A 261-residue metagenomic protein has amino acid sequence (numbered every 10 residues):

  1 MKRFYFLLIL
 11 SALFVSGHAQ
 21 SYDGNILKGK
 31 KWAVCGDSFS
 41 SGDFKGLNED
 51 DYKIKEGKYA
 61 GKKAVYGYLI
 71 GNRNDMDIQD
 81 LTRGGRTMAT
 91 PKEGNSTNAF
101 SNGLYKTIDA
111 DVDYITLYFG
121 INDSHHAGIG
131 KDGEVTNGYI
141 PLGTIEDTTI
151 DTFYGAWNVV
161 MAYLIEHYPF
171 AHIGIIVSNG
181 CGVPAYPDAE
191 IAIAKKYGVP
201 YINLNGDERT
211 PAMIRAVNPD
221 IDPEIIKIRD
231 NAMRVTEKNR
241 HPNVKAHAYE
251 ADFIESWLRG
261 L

Functional and structural regions predicted by a protein language model:
M1-K62, N72, A110-D111, P169 (+3 more regions): N-terminal secretory targeting modules
Y5, G17-H18, V34, V65 (+9 more regions): Generic hydrophobic/packing signal
L27, D77, T87, D220-I228: General structural signal for secondary-structure boundaries
G29-K31, G67, R73, F170 (+1 more regions): Secondary-structure boundary/capping motif
K31, K45-V135, L142: Conserved SGNH/GDSL esterase-like catalytic core that processes O-acyl groups on lipids and polysaccharides
S40, G85-T87, S178-G182: Short histidine/acidic/glycine/proline-rich micro-motifs that form metal- and phosphate-coordinating active-site loops
A99-L261: Alpha-helical cap/lid subdomain in secreted, periplasmic, or secretory-pathway luminal O-acyl-processing enzymes
